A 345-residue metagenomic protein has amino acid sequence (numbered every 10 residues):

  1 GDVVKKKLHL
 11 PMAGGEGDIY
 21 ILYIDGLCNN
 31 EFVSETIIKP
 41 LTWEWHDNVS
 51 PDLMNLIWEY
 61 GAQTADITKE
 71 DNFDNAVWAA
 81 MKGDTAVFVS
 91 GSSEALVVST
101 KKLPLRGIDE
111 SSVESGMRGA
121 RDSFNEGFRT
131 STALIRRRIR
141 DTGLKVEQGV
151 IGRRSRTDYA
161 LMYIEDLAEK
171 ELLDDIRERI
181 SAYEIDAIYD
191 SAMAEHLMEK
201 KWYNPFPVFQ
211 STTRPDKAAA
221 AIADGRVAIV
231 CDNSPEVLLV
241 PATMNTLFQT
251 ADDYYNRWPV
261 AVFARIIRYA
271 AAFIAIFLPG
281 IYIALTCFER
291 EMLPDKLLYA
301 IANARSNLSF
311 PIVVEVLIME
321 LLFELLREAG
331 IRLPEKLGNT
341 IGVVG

Functional and structural regions predicted by a protein language model:
G1-I274, D295: Membrane-embedded alpha-helical signal segments
I229, A242-G345: Transmembrane alpha-helical segments that form the functional core of multipass membrane systems
